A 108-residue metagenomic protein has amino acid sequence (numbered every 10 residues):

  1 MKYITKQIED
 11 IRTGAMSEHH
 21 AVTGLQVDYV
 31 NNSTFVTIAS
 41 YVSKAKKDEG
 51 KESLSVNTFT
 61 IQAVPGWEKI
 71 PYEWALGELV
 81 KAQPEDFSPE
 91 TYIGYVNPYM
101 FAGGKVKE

Functional and structural regions predicted by a protein language model:
M1-E108: Viral virion structural and adsorption modules
